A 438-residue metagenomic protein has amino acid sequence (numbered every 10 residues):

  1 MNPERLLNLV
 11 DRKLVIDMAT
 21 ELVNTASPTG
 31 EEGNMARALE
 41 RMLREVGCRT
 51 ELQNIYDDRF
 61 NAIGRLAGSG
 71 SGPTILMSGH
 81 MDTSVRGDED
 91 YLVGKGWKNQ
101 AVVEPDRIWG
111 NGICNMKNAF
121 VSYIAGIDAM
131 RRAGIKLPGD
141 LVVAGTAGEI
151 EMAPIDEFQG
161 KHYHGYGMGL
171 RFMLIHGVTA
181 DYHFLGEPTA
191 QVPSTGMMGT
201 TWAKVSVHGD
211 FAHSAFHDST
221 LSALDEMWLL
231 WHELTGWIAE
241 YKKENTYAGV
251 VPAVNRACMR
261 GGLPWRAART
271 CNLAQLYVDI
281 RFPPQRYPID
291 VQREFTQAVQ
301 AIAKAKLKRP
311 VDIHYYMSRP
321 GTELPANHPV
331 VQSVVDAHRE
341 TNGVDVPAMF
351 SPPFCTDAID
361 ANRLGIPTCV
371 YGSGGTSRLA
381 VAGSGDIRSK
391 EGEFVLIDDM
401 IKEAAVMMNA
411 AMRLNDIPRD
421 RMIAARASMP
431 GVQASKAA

Functional and structural regions predicted by a protein language model:
M1-E4, K204-A438: Metal-dependent amide/peptide-bond hydrolase catalytic core, centered on the "pita-bread" metallohydrolase fold
N2-G87, L273-Y277, V291-Q292, I401-K402: N-terminal helical capping/dimerization or prosegment-like subdomains of hydrolases acting on amide or phosphate bonds
T20, E40, V121-I124, D128 (+5 more regions): Predominant activation on well-ordered alpha-helical scaffold segments within soluble catalytic domains
G72-V142, E151-A153, E391, L396: Active-site metal-coordination/substrate-binding segment of hydrolases, especially metallo-dependent peptidases
S78-H80, A144-T146, F184-E187, S206-H208 (+1 more regions): Short beta-strand segments
G87-A101, M198-T200, G375-I387: Short, flexible, mixed-charge acidic loops at enzyme active sites
M116-G196: Acidic/histidine-rich catalytic neighborhood of metal-dependent amide-processing enzymes
